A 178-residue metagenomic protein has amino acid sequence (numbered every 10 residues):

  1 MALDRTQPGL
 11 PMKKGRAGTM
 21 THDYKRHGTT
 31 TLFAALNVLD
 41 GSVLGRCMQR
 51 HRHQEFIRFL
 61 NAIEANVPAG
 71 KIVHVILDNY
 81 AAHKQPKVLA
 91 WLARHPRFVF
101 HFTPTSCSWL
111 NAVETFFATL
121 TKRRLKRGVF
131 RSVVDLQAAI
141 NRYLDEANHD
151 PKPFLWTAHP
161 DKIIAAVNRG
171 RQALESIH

Functional and structural regions predicted by a protein language model:
M1-N61, V167-R171: Extended, low-complexity cationic-aromatic segments
R16-Y24, R94-A112, G128-F130: RNase H-like polynucleotidyl transferase catalytic core
D40, K71-I72, H95-V99: Short glycine-/polar-rich loops that comprise or flank the Walker A/P-loop and associated switch/sensor motifs
V43, V113-D135, E146-N148: Active-site proximal helix-loop segment of RNase H-like, two-metal nucleases, encompassing DDE(D)
K71-H83: Acidic/histidine-rich, metal-coordinating catalytic segments
Q85-H95: Short, aromatic/basic amphipathic alpha-helical patches
D135-H178: C-terminal domain-tail junction helix/linker
